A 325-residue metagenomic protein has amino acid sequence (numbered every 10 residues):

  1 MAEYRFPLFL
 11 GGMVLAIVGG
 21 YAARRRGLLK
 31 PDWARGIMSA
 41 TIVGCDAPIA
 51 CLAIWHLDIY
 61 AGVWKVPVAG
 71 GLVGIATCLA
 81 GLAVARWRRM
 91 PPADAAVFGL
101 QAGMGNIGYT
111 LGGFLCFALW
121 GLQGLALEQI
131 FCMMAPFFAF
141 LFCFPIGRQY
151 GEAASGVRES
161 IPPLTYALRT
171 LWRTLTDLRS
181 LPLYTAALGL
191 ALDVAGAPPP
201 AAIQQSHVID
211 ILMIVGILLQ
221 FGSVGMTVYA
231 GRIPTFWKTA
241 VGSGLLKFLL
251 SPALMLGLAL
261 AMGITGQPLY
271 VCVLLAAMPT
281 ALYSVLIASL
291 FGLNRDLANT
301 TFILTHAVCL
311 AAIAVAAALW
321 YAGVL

Functional and structural regions predicted by a protein language model:
M1-L325: Alpha-helical transmembrane segments of multi-pass small-molecule/ion transporters
